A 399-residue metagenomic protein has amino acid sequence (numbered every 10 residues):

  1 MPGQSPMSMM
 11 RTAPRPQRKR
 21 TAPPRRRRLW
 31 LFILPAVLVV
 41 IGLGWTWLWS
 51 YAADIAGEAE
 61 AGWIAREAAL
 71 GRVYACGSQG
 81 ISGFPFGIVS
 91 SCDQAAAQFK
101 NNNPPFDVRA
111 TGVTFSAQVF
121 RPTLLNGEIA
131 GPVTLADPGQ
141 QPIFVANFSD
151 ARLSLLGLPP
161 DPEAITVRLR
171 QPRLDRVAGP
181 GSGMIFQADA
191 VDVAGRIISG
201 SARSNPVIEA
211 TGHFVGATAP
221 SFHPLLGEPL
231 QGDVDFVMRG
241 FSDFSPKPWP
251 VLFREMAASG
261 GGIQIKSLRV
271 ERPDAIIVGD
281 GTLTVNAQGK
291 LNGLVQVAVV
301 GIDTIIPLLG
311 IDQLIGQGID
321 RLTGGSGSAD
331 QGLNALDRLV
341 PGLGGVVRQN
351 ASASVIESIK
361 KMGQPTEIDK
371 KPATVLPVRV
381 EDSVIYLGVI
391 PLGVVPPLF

Functional and structural regions predicted by a protein language model:
P2-P35, G77, R254-M256, L268 (+3 more regions): Extended terminal
G3-R11, R18, W30, P35 (+1 more regions): Loop-centered beta-sheet repeat module
L31-W47: Hydrophobic membrane-insertion alpha-helices, especially the h-region of bacterial N-terminal signal peptides
S50-A68: Alpha-helical transmembrane signal-anchor/signal-peptide segments
A69-G200, L268, G279: N-terminal beta-strand/beta-hairpin edge segment
Q79-I81, A110-F120, F144-P160, G183-R203 (+5 more regions): Extended lipid/amphipathic-ligand handling interfaces
A96-F106, V133-F144, Q171-F186, I197-S199 (+6 more regions): Flexible, membrane-facing loop/turn or short amphipathic-helix motifs that contact lipid bilayers or gate lipid-binding
A257-G261: Flexible, solvent-exposed coil segments and beta strand-coil junctions, predominantly the extracellular/periplasmic
